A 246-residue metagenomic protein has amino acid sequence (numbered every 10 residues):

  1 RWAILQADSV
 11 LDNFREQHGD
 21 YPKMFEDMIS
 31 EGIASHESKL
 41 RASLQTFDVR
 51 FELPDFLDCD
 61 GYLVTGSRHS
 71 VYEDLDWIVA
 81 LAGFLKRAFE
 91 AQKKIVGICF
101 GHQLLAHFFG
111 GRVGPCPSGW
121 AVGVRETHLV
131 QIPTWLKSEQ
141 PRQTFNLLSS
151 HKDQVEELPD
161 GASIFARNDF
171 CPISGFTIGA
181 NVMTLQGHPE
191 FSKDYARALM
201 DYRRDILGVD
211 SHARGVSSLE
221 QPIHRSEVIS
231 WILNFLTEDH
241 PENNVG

Functional and structural regions predicted by a protein language model:
R1-G83, R87-A91, D210-G246: N-terminal beta1-alpha1 cap of cysteine-dependent amidohydrolase-like domains
A3-L5, Q45-F47, L63, V96 (+3 more regions): Hydrophobic/aromatic beta-strand patches that form the interior of the parallel beta-sheet core in alpha/beta enzyme
A7, F100, G187: Cofactor-binding loop segments of dinucleotide-utilizing enzymes, especially the Rossmann-like FAD- and NAD(P)+-binding
F14-R15, E73-L75, A106-F108, P159 (+2 more regions): Short glycine-/acidic-enriched loop or helix-start segments at secondary-structure transitions that form or flank
Q17-D20, C59, D76-V79, G110-V113 (+3 more regions): Short, glycine/charged-enriched secondary-structure capping and boundary segments
T65-P133, N146: Cysteine-nucleophile active-site neighborhood
F109-K193: Pocket-forming structural segment of enzyme catalytic cores
S163, C171-G246: C-terminal and late-domain segments of enzyme folds
